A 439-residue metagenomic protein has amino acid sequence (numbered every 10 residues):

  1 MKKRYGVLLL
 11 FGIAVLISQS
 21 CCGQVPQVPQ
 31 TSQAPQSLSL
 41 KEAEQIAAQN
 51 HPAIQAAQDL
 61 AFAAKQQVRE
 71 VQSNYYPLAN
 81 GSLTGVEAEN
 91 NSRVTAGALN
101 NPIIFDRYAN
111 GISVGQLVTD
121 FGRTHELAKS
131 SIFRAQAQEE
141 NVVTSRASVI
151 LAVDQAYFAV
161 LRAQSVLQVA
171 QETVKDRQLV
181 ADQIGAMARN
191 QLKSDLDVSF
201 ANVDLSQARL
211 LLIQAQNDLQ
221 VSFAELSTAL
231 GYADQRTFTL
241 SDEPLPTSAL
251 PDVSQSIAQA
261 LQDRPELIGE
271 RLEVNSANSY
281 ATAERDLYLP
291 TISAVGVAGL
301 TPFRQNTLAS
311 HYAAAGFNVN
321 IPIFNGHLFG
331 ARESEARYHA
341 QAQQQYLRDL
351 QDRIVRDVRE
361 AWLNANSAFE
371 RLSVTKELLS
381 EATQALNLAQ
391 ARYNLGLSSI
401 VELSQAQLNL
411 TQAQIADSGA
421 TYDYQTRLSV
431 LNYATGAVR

Functional and structural regions predicted by a protein language model:
K2-K3, R146-Q259, A361-N364, A368 (+1 more regions): Periplasmic alpha-helical coiled-coil/stalk elements that build and connect Gram-negative outer-membrane
K2-L10, S32, E89, L395 (+1 more regions): Acidic, low-complexity, intrinsically disordered peripheral segments
L8-Q19: Bacterial N-terminal signal peptides
C22-T84, N90, L117-V118, D234 (+6 more regions): Bacterial Sec-pathway N-terminal export signals of envelope proteins
V25-Q36, S82-Q116, T239-V253, T282 (+2 more regions): Small/polar, glycine/serine/threonine/aspartate-rich low-complexity segments that form flexible
Q45-Q55, F62-L78, G111-S130, E140-A147 (+8 more regions): A glycine-/polar-enriched beta->alpha junction
A56-V71, S145, V149-V169, L179-D182 (+5 more regions): Amphipathic alpha-helical coiled-coil segments
